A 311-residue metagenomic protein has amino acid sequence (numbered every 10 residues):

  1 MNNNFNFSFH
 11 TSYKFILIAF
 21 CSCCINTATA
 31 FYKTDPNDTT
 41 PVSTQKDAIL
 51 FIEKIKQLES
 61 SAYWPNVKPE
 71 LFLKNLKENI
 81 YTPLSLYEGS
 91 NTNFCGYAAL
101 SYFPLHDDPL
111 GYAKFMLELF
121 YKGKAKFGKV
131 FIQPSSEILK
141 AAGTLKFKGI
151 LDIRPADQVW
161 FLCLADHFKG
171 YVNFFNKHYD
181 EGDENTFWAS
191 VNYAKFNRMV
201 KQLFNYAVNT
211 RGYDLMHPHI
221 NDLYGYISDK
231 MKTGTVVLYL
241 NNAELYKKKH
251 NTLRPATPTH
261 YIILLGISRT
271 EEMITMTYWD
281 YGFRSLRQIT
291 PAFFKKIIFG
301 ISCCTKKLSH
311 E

Functional and structural regions predicted by a protein language model:
M1-Y32: Bacterial Sec-dependent N-terminal signal peptides
F20-C23, F94, C303: The N-terminal extracellular segments of secreted preproproteins, especially immediately downstream of signal
D35, T40-N176, M231-V237: Active-site nucleophile-adjacent alpha helix/oxyanion-hole segment immediately C-terminal to the catalytic cysteine
C95, Y102, A243-Y246, R284: Solvent-exposed loop/turn segments at secondary-structure junctions within structured extracellular/periplasmic domains
I150-G182, F187-S190, V237-N242, E271-T277 (+2 more regions): Non-catalytic membrane-recruitment/adaptor modules and adjacent regulatory linkers in eukaryotic signaling/cytoskeletal
F174-I220: Hydrophobic, aromatic-enriched interface-forming segments
R211-M273: Active-site-adjacent substructure of cysteine-protease-like catalytic cores
T252-T259, S268-E311: Cys-His-centered catalytic/binding microenvironment captured across papain-like cysteine peptidases and homologous
